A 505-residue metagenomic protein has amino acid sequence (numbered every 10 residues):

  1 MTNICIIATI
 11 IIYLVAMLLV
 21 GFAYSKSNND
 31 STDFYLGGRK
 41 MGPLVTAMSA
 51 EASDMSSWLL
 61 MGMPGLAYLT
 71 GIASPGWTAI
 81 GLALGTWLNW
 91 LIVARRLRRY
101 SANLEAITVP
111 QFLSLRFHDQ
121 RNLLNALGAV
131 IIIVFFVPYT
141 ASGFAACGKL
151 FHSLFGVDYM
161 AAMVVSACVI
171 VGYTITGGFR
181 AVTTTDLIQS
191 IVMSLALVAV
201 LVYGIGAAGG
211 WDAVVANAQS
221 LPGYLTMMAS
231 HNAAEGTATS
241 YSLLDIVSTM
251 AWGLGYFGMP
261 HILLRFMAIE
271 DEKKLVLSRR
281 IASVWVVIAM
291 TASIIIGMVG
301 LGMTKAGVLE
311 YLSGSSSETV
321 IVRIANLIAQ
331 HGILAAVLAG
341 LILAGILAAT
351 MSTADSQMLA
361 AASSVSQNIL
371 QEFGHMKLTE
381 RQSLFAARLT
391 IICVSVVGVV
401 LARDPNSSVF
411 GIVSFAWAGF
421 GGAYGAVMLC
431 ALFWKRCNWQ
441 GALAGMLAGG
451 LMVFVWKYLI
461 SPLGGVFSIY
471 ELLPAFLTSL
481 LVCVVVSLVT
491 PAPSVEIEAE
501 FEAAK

Functional and structural regions predicted by a protein language model:
M1-K505: Membrane-embedded helix-loop-helix hairpins and adjacent transmembrane boundary segments in multi-pass transporters
